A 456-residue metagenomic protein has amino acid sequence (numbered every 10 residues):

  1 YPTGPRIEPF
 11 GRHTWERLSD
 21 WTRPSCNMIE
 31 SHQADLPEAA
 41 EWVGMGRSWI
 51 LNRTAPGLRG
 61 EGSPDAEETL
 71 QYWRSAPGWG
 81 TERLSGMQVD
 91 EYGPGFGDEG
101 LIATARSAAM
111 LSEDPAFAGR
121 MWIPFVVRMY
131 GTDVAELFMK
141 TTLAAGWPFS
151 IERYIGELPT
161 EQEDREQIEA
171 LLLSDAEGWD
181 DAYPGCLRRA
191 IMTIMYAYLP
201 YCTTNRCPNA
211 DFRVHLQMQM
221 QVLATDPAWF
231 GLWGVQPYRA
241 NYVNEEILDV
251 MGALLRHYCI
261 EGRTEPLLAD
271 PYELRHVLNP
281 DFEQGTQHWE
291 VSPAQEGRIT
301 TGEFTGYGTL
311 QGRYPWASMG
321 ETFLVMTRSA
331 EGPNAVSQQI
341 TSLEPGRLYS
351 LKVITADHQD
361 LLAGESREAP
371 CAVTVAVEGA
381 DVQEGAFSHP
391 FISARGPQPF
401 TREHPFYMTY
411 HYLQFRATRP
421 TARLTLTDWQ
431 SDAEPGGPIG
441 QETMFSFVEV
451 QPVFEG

Functional and structural regions predicted by a protein language model:
Y1-D270: Glycan-processing catalytic domains of CAZymes
G178, G185, R206, G302-R313 (+1 more regions): Surface-exposed intrinsically disordered loops and tails
D281-F323: Extracellular glycan-recognition surfaces and repeat-rich motifs
F282, P333-V375, T409-F415, L424-L426 (+1 more regions): Extra-cytoplasmic beta-strand recognition segments
T322-A335, T401-P405: Extracellular beta-rich ligand/substrate-recognition surface
A356-D360, A380, S431-A433, V453: Short coil/turn motifs at secondary-structure junctions
A380-T421: Extracellular carbohydrate recognition and processing domains and analogous Trp-centered ligand-binding platforms
P405-Y407, Q430-V453: Extracellular carbohydrate recognition
